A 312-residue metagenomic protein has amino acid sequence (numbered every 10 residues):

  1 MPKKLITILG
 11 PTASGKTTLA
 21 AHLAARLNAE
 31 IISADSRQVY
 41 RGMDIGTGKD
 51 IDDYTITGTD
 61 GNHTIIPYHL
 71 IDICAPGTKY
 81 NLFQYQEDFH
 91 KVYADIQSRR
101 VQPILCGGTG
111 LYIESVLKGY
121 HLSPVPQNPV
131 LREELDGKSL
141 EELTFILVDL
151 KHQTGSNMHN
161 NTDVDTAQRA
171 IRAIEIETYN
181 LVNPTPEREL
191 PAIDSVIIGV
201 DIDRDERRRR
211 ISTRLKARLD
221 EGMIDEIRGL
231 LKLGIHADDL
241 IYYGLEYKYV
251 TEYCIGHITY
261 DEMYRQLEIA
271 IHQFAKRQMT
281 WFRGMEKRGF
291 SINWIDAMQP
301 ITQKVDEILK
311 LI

Functional and structural regions predicted by a protein language model:
M1-I312: Phosphate/pyrophosphate-binding catalytic cores of soluble transferases and nucleic-acid-acting enzymes
